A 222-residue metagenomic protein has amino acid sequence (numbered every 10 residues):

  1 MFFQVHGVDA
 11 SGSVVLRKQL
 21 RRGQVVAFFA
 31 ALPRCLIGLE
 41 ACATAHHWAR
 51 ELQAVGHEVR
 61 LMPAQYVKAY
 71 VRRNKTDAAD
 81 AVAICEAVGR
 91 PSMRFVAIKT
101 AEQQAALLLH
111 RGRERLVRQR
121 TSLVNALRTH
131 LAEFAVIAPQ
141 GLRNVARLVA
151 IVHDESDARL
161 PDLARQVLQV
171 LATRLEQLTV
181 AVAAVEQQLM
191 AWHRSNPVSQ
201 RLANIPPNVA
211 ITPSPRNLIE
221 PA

Functional and structural regions predicted by a protein language model:
M1-A222: A detector of single, family-specific signature residues that are central to catalytic or substrate-handling motifs
